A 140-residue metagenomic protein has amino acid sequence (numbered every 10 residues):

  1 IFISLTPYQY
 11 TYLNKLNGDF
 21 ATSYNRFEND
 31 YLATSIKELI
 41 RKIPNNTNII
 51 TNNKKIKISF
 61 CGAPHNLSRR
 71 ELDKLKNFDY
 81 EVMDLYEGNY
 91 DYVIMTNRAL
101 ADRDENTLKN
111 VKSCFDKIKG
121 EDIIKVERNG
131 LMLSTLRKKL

Functional and structural regions predicted by a protein language model:
I1-T135: Catalytic lumenal/periplasmic loop and adjoining terminal transmembrane helix of membrane glycan-assembly enzymes
L136-L140: Short beta-strand-to-coil "C-cap" segments at the C-terminal boundary of structured domains/repeats, marking
